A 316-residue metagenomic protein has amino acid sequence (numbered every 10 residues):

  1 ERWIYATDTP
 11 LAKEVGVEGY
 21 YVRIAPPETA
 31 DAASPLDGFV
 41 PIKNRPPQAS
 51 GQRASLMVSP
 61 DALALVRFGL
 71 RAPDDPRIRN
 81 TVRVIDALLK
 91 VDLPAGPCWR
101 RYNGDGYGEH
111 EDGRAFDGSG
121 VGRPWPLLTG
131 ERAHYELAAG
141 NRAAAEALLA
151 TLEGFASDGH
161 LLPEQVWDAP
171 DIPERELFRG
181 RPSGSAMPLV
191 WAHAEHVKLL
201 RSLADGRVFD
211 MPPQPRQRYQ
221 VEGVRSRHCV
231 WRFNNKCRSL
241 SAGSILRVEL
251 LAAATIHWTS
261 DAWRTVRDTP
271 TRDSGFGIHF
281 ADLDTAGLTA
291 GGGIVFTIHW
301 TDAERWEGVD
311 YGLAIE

Functional and structural regions predicted by a protein language model:
E1-L127, A138: Extended ligand-binding clefts on enzyme/binding-domain cores
E1-T7, Y21, W99, W125 (+5 more regions): Tryptophan-centered motif/residue detector
Q52-A72, R123-G223: C-terminal capping/lid segments that line or modulate ligand- or cofactor-binding pockets
P76-I78, F209, E307: Short conserved micro-motifs at the rims of enzyme active sites and ligand-binding pockets
T81-I85, L162, G287: Generic structural signal of hydrophobic/aromatic residues within well-ordered alpha-helices of folded domains
L89, A156, S260: Short, small-residue-rich loop/turn micro-motifs
M211-E316: Glycan-association/targeting regions that enable binding to alpha-glucans and other polysaccharides
